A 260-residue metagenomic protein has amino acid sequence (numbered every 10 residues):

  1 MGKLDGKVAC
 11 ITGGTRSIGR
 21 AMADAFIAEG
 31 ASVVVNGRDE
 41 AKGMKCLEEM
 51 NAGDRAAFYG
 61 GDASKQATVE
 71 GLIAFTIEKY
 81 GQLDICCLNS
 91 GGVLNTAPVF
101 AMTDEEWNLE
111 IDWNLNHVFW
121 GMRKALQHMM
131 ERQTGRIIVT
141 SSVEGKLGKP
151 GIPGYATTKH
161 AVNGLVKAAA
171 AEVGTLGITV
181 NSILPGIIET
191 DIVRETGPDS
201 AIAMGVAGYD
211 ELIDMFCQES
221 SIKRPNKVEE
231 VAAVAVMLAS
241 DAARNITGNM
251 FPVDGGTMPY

Functional and structural regions predicted by a protein language model:
V8, T15-R16, D39: Conserved glycine-rich cofactor-binding loop
V93-T96, L147, A235-V236, T247-Y260: Short C-terminal tail/terminal secondary-structure segment of NAD(P)H-dependent dehydrogenase/reductase domains
A97-V99, T103-I111, F216: Substrate-binding pocket helix/loop in short-chain dehydrogenase/reductase
M122, T158, V166: Active-site helix of classical SDR
Q127, A171-E172, R244: Alpha-helical segment proximal to the catalytic Tyr-Lys
S142: Residue(s) in the substrate-gating loop at a strand-loop-helix junction that position the organic substrate next
G174, T179, I246-G248: Short, small/polar-rich loop/turn modules that mediate ligand/substrate recognition or access, typified
